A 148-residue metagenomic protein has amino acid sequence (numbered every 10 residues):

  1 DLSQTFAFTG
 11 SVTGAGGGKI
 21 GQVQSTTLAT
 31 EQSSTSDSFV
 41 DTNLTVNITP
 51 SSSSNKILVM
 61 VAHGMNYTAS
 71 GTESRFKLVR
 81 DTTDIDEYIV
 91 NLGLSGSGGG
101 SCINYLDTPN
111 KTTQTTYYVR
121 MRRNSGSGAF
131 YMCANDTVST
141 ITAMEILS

Functional and structural regions predicted by a protein language model:
D1-E31, S148: Glycine-rich, low-complexity segments
G17, I48-T49: A general structural signal for short secondary-structure junctions and capping/turn motifs
T27-Q32, S38, T49-Q114, Y118-S148: Terminal beta-strand-rich extracellular "head" domains that mediate receptor/glycan or other ligand binding
L44-V46: Extended, low-complexity regulatory regions
